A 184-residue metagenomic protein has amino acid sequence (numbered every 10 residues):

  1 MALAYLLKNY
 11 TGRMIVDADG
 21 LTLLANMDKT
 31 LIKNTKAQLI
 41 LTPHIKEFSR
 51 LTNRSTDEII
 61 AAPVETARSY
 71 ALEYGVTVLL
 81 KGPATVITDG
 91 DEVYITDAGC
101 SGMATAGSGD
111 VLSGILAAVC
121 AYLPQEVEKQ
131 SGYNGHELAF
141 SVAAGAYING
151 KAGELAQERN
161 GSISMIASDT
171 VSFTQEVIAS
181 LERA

Functional and structural regions predicted by a protein language model:
M1-D97, E182-R183: Glycine-rich phosphate/dinucleotide-binding loop and adjoining beta-alpha-beta core of small-molecule
R50, T105-Q130, E137-I148: Short, small-residue alpha-helix embedded
R54-A62, E126-A143, G161-M165: Short, charged, surface-exposed loops that flank catalytic or proteolytic processing sites
E65-S69, S113-G114, A118, S172: Feature representing long, continuous alpha-helical segments
K81, Y133, N149: Adenosine-phosphate binding glycine-rich loop
I95-G107: Short pre-catalytic strand/loop immediately N-terminal to key active-site residues, enriched for Gly-Thr
G150-A184: Charged C-terminal helix
